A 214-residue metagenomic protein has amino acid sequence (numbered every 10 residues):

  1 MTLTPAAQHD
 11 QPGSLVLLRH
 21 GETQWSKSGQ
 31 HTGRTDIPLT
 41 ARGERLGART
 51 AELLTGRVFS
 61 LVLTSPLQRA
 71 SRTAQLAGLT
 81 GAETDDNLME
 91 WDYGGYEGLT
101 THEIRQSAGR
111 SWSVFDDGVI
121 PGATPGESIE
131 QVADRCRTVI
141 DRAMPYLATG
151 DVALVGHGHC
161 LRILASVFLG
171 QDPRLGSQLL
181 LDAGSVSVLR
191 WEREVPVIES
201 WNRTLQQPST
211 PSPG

Functional and structural regions predicted by a protein language model:
M1-G13, D92-E103, P145-G150, S166-G214: Acidic, low-complexity terminal tails and accessory targeting/binding regions of phosphate-metabolizing enzymes
T2-D10, R49-W112: Phosphate-coordination/substrate-recognition cap region in phosphate-metabolizing enzymes
G13-T73, I120-T138: Loop-to-helix element that buttresses phosphate recognition and phosphoryl-transfer chemistry
L15, G150-G158: Generic beta-sheet signal
G21, S65-L67, N87, V155-H159: Short, well-ordered beta-to-alpha junction loops that form the rim of enzyme active sites and present histidine/acidic
L76, I163-V167: Active-site signature of alpha/beta-hydrolase-fold catalytic machinery across serine- and Asp/Cys-nucleophile hydrolases
A77-R137, R190, V197-N202, P213-G214: Phosphate-handling substructures
G158-R162, E192: GST superfamily/GST-like fold recognition
